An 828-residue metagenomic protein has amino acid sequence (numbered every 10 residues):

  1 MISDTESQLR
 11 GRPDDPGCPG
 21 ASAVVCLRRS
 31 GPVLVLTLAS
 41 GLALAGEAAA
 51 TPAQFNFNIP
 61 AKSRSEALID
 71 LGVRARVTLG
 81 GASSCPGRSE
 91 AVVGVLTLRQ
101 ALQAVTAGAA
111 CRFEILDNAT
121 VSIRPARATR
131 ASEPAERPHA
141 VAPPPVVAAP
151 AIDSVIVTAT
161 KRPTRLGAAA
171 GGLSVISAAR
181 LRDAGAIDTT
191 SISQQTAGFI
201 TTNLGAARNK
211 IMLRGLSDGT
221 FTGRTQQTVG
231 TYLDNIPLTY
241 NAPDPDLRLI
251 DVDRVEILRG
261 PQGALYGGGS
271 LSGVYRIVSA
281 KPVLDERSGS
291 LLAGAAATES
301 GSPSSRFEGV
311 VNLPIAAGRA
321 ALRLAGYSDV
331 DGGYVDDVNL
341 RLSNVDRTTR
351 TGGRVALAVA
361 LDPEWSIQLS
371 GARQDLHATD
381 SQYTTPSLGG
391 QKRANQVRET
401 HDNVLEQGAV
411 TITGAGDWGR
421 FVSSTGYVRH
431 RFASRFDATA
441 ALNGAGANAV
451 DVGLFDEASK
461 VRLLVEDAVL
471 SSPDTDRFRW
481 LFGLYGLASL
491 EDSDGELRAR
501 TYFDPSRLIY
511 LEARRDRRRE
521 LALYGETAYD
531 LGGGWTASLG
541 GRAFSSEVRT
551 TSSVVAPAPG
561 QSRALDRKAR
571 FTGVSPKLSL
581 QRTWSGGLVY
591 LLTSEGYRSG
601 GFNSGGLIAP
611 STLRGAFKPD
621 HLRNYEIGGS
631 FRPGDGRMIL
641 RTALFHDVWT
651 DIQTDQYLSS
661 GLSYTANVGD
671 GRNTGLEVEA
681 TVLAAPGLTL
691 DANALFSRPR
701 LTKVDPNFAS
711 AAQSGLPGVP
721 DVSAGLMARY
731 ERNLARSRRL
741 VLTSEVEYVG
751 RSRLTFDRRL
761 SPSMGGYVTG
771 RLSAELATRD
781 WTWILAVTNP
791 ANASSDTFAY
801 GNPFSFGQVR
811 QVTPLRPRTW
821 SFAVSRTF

Functional and structural regions predicted by a protein language model:
T78, H139-L284, I627: Acidic, small-polar-rich N-terminal luminal/periplasmic segments of exported/outer-membrane proteins
V155, E308, T411-T439, T583-R598 (+5 more regions): Membrane-embedded beta-barrel scaffold of Gram-negative outer-membrane proteins
Q226-T228, Y240, I250-R259, A264-D337 (+7 more regions): Outer-membrane beta-barrel translocator/receptor signature
S288, E299-A378, V404-V410, L470-A488 (+4 more regions): Transmembrane beta-barrel wall of Gram-negative outer-membrane proteins
L342-W480, L484-S489, I639-L640: Outer-membrane beta-barrel domain signature, strongest for Gram-negative TonB-dependent receptors and also present
D375-G390, A488-L497, E547-A556, L580-E626 (+4 more regions): Surface-exposed extracellular loop regions of Gram-negative outer-membrane beta-barrel proteins, predominantly
L481, D530-A537, S546, H646-V648 (+2 more regions): Gram-negative outer-membrane beta-barrel transporters
E747-T755, E775-F828: C-terminal beta-signal and adjacent terminal beta-strands/loops of Gram-negative outer-membrane beta-barrel proteins
